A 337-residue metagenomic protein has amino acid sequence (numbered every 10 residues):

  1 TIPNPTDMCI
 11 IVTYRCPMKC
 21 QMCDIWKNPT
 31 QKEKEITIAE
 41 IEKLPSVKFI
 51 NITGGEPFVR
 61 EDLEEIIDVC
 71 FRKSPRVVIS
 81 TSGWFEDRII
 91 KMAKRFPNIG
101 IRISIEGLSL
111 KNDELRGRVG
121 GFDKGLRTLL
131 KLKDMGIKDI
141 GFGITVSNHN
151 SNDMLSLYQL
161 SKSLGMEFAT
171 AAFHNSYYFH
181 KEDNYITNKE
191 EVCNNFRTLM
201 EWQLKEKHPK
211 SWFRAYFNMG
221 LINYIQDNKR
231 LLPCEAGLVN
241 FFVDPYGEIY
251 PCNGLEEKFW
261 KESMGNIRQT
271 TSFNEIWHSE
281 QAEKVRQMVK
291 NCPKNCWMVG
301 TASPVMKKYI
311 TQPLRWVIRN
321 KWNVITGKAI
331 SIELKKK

Functional and structural regions predicted by a protein language model:
T1-N98, Y177, N323-T326, K337: Conserved alpha-helical substructure of the radical SAM core
N4-I11, F217-N223, I276-R286: Short, intrinsically disordered, charge-biased short linear motifs at domain edges
V12, I89, I103, F142 (+4 more regions): Generic structural signal for small/hydrophobic residues in well-ordered secondary structure, especially within
T13, P17, L231, V289 (+1 more regions): Residues immediately within or flanking Cys/His clusters that coordinate Zn2+ in small zinc-binding modules
R15, K19, C23-W26, G237 (+3 more regions): Cys/His-rich metal-chelating microdomains
C23-W26, M92, L115-R118, L255 (+1 more regions): Residue-level signal for well-ordered alpha-helical positions
K34-I36, V69, K73, R95 (+3 more regions): Radical SAM enzyme [4Fe-4S]-AdoMet core and its adjacent flexible, acidic and glycine-rich loops/tails across
E248-I249, N253-K337: Flexible mid-to-C-terminal extensions adjoining Fe-S/redox cofactors in radical SAM and related proteins
